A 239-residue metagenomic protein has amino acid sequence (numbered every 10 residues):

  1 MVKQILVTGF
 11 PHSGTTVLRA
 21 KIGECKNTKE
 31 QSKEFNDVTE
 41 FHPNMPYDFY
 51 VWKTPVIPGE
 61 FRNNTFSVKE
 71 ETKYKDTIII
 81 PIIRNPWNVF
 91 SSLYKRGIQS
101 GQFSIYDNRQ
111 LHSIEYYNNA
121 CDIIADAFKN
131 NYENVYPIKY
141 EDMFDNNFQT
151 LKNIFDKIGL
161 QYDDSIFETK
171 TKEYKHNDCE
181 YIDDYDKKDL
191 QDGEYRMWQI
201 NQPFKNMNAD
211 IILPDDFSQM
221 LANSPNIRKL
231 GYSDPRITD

Functional and structural regions predicted by a protein language model:
M1-I5, L160-D239: PAPS-dependent sulfotransferases, especially Golgi type II membrane carbohydrate sulfotransferases
M1-P55: PAPS-dependent sulfotransferase catalytic core
R19, L151, N223: Generic structural marker for isolated residues within well-ordered, non-membrane alpha-helices of soluble domains
I22, H42-M45, A127-N131, M207 (+1 more regions): Alpha-helix C-terminal capping segments
E24, D156, R228: Short polybasic/polar patches that bind polyanions
C25-K26, Y132, S224: Acidic-histidine catalytic/liganding microenvironments
P55-S165, D178-Y195: PAPS-dependent sulfotransferase catalytic domain
